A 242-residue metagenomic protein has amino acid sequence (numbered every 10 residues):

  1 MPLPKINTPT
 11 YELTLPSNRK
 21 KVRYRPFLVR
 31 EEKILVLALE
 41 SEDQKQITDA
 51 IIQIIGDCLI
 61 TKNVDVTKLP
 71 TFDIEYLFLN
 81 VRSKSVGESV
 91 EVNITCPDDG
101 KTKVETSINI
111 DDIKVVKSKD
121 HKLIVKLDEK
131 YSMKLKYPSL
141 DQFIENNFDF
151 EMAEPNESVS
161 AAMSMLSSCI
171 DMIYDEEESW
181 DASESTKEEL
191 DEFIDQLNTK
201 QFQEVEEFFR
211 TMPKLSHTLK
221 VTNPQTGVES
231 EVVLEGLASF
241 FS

Functional and structural regions predicted by a protein language model:
M1-S242: Long C-terminal interaction/binding lobes of large macromolecular proteins
